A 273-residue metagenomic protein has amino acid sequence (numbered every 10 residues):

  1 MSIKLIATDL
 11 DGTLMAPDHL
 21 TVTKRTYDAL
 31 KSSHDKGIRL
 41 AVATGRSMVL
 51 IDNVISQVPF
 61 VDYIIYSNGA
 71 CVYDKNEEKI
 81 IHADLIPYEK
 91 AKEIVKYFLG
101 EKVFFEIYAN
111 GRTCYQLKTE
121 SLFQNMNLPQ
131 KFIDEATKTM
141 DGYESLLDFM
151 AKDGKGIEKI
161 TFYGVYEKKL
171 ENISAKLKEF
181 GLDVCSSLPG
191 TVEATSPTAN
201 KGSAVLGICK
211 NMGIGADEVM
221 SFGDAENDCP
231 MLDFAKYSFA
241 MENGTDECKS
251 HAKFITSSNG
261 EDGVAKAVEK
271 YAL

Functional and structural regions predicted by a protein language model:
M1-L5, T23, V192-L273: Mg2+-dependent phosphoryl-transfer enzymes with acidic/Ser/Thr/Gly-rich catalytic loops
K4-H19, I94: Asp-based phosphoryl-transfer active-site loop
L10, R46, G69, G223-A225: Active-site metal-binding loops of divalent metal-dependent hydrolases
H19-I38, A83-K90, G142-S145, S196-K210 (+1 more regions): Short, acidic loop-to-helix structural element flanking the phosphoryl-transfer center in phosphate-processing enzymes
K24-M126: Active-site phosphate-binding/coordination module
G37-A41, V61-D62, E158-K159, D217-E218 (+1 more regions): Short active-site oxyanion
P59-F60, S67-N68, N76, E179-F180 (+2 more regions): Short, structured coil segments at secondary-structure junctions
Y97, E101-F104, Y108-F222, N243: Conserved acidic, metal-coordinating active-site core of Asp-based, Mg2+-dependent phosphoryl-transfer enzymes
